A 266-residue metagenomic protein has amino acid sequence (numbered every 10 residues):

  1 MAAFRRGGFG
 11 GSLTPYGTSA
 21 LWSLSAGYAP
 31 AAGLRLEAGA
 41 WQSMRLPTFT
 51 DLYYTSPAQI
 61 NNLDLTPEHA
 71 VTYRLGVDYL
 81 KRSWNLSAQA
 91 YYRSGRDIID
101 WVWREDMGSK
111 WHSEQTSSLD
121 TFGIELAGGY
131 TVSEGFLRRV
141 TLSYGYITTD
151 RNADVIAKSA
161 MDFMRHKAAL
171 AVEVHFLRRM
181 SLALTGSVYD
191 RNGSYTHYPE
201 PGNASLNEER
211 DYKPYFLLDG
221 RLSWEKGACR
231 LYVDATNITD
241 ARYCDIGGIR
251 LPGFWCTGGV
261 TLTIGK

Functional and structural regions predicted by a protein language model:
M1-G10, L24, A38-Q42, D51 (+4 more regions): Transmembrane beta-barrel strands of outer-membrane/channel proteins
M1-P15, P30, E173, L182-Y189 (+1 more regions): Outer-membrane beta-barrel transmembrane domain signature of Gram-negative proteins, especially the mid-to-C-terminal
A2, Y91-S94, H112-Y198, T239 (+2 more regions): Gram-negative outer-membrane beta-barrel transporters
A2-G10, G17-A20, F49-S56, L63 (+4 more regions): Outer-membrane beta-barrel translocator domains and adjoining extracellular loop/strand segments of Gram-negative
T14-G17, L21, S25-A29, R35 (+5 more regions): Outer-membrane beta-barrel signature, preferentially recognizing the C-terminal barrel domain of Gram-negative
G33-L36, S83-S87, G135-V140, R178-A183 (+2 more regions): Repeated loop/turn-to-beta-strand initiation elements of outer-membrane beta-barrel proteins
M44, R96, V188-G202, S223-K266: C-terminal beta-signal and adjacent terminal beta-strands/loops of Gram-negative outer-membrane beta-barrel proteins
Q89, N203-Y212, L218-L222, C229: Short, glycine/charged-rich beta-strand-loop motifs at protein surfaces that mediate ligand recognition and catalysis
